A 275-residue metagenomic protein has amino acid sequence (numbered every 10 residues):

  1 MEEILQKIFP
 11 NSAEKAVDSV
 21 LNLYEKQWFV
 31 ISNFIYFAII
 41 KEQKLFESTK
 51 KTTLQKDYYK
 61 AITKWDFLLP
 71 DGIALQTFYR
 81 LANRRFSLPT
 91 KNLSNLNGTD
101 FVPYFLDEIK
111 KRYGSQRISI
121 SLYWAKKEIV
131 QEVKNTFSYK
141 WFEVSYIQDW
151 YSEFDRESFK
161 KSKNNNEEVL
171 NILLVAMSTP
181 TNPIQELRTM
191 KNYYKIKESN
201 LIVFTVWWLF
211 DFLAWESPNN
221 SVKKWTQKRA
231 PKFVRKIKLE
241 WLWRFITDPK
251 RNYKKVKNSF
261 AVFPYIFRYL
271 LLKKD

Functional and structural regions predicted by a protein language model:
M1-L93: N-terminal nucleotide/polyanion-binding subdomain common to many enzyme families
F29-I31, L69, I172-A176, F204: Structural motif
F34-I40, M177-N182, L209: Short glycine-rich anion-binding loops that position phosphate/pyrophosphate groups of nucleotides and phosphorylated
Y59-T63, R112-G114, N192-E198: Short, conserved loop/helix-junction motifs that constitute active-site signature segments in enzyme catalytic cores
Q76-S162: Conserved beta-alpha
T77, S221, T226-D275: A transmembrane-helix-recognition feature enriched in membrane-embedded lipid enzymes and envelope glyco-/phospholipid
W150-D155, E198-L242: Short, flexible loop segments at boundaries between secondary-structure elements
S158-I202: A contiguous pocket-lining binding segment that forms or flanks enzyme active sites
